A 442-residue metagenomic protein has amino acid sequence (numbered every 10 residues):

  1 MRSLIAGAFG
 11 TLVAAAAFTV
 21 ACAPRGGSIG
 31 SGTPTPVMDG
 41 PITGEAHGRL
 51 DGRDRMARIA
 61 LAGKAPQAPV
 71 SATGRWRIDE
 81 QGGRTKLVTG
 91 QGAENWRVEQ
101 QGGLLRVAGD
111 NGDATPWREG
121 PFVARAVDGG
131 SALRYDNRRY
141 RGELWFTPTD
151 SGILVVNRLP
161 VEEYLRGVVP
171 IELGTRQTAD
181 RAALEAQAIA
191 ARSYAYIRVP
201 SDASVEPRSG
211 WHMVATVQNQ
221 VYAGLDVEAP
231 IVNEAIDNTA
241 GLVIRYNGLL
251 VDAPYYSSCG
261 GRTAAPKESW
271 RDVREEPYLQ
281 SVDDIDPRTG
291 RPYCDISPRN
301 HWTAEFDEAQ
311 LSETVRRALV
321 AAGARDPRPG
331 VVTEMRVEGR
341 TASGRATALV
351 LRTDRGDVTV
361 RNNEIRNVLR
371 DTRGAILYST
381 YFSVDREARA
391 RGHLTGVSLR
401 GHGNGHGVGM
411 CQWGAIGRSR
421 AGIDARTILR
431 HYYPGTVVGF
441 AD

Functional and structural regions predicted by a protein language model:
R2-D442: Conserved, single-site charged/polar hotspot
